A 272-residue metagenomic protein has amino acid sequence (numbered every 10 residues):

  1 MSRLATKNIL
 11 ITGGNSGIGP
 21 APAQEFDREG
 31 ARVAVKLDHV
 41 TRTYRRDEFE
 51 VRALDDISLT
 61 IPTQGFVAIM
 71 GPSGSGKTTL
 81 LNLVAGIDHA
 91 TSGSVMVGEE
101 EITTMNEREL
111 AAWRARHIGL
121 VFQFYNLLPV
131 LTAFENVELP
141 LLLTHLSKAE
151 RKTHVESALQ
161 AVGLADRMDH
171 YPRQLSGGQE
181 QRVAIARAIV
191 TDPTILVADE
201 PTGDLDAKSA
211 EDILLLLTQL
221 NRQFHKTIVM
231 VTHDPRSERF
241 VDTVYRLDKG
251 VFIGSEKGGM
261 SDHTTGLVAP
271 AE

Functional and structural regions predicted by a protein language model:
M1-N8: Flexible N-terminal pre-Rossmann segment of NAD(P)-dependent oxidoreductases
N15: Conserved glycine-rich cofactor-binding loop
G19-P20: N-terminal Rossmann-fold NAD(P) dinucleotide-binding loop
F26: Aromatic pocket-lining residues of Rossmann-like dinucleotide-binding sites
V35-K249: ABC family nucleotide-binding domain
T243, V251-E272: Conserved beta-strand-loop-alpha-helix hinge in the C-terminal portion of ABC ATPase nucleotide-binding domains
